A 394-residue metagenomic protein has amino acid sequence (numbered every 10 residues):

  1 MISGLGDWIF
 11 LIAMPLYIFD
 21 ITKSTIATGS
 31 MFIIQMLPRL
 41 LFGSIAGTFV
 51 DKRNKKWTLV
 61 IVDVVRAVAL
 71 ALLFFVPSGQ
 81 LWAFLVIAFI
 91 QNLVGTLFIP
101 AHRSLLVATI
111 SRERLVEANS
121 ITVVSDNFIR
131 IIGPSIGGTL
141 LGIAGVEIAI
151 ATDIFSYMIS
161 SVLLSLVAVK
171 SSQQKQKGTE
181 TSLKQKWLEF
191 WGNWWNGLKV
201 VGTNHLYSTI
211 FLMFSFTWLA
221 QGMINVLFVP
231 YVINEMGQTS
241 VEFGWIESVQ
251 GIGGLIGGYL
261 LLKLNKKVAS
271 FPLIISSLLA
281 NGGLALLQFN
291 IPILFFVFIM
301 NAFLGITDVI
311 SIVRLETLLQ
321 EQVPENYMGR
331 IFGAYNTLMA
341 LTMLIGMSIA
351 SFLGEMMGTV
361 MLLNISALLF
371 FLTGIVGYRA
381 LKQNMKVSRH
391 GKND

Functional and structural regions predicted by a protein language model:
M1-L11, I34-T48, N54-A67, A83-G142 (+6 more regions): Substrate-agnostic recognition of the 12-TM MFS/MFS-like secondary transporter fold
M1-P38, K199, T203-Q250: Helix-loop boundary and gating motifs at the non-cytosolic
A13-T22, L72-F75, I132-I154, N234-E235 (+1 more regions): Transmembrane alpha-helix termini and helix-breaking/packing motifs in multi-pass membrane transporters
F19, L72-L73, Q91, L164 (+3 more regions): MFS-fold secondary transporters
D20, D51-K52, P77, A108 (+5 more regions): Membrane-helix boundary and inter-helical linker elements of multi-pass secondary transporters
L41-S44, T58, V62, W82 (+4 more regions): C-terminal transmembrane bundle of multi-pass solute transporters/carriers
S104, A108, I150-L183, Y378-G391: Helix-loop junctions on the cytosolic side of multi-pass membrane transporters, especially the intracellular loop
K170-F211: Juxtamembrane intracellular "pre-TM" segments in multi-pass secondary transporters
